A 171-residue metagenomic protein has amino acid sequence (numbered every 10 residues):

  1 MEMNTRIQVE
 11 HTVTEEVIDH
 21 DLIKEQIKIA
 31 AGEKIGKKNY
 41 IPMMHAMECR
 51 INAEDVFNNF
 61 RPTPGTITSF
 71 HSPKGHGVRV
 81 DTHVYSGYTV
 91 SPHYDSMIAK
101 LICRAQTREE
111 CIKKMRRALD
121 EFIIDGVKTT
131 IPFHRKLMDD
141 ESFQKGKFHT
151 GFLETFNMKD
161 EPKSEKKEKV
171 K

Functional and structural regions predicted by a protein language model:
M1-K171: ATP-dependent carboxylate activation and anion-phosphoryl transfer catalytic cores that bind Mg-ATP to form
